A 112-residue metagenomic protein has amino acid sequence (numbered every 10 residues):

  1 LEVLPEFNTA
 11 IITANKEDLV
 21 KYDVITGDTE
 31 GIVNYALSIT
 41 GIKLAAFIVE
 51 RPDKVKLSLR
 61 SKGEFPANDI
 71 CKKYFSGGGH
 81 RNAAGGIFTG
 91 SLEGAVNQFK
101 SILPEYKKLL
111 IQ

Functional and structural regions predicted by a protein language model:
L1-Y74, G79-Q112: Hydrophobic helix-and-loop "lid/oligomerization" segment in the mid-to-C-terminal part of catalytic domains
